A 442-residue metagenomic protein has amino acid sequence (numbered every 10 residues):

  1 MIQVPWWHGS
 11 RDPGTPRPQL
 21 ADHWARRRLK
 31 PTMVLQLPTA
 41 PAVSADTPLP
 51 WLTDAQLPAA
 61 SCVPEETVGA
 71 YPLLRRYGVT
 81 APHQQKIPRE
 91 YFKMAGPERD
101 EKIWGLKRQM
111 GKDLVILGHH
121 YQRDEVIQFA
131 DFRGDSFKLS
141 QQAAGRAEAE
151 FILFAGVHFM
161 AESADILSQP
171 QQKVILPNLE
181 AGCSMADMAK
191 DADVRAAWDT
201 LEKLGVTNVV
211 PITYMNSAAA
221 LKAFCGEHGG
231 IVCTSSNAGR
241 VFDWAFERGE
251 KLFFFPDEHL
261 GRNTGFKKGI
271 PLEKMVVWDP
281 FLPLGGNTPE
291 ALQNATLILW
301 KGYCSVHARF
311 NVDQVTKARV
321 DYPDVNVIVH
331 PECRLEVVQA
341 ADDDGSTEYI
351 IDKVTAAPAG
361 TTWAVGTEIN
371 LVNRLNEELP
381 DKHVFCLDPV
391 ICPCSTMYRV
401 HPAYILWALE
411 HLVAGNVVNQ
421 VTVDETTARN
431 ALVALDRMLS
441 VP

Functional and structural regions predicted by a protein language model:
P5, G9-P16: Short polybasic linear motifs
W7, V34-P442: The feature marks the mature, well-folded catalytic cores of soluble enzymes
D12, D22-H23: Intrinsic-disorder-associated, low-complexity terminal segments enriched in Asp/Asn/His/Tyr and depleted of Lys/Arg
P13, K30-P31: A detector of low-complexity, intrinsically disordered, Ser/Thr/Gly/Pro/Ala-rich segments
W24, M33: N-terminal glycine-rich, Lys/His-bearing helix-loop that initiates the first secondary-structure elements of many
